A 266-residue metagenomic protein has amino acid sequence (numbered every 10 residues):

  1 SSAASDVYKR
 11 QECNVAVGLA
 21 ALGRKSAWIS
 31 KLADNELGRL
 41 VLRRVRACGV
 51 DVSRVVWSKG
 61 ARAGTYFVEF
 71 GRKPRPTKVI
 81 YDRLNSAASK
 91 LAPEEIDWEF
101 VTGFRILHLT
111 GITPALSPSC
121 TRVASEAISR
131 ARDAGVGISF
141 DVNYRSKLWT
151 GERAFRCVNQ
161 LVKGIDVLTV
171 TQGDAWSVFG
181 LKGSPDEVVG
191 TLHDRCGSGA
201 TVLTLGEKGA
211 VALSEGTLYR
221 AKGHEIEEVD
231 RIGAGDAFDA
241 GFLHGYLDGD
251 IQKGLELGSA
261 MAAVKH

Functional and structural regions predicted by a protein language model:
A3-Y8: Short, small-residue-biased leader/transition segments that mark boundaries at the very start of proteins
N14-K25, G245-D248: Alpha-helix C-terminal capping segments
L19, T171, G235: Short, conserved phosphate/pyrophosphate- and ester-handling motifs at nucleotide-, phospho-/glycolipid
K25-G111: Conserved N-terminal subdomain of the carbohydrate kinase-like
E99-F100, Q160-L161, D194: Structural alpha-helical scaffold elements that stabilize or flank donor/cofactor-binding regions in carbohydrate
I106, I112-T191, G199, G209-A210: Conserved beta-alpha-beta core of the PfkB/ribokinase-like small-molecule kinase fold
S129-D133, L181-H266: Conserved phosphate-binding/catalytic region of the ribokinase-like
